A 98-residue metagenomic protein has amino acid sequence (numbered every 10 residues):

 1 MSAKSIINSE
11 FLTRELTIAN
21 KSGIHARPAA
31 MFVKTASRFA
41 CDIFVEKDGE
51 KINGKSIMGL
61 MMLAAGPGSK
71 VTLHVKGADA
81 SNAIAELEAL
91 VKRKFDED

Functional and structural regions predicted by a protein language model:
M1-S2, T17: Active-site-proximal helix-loop elements at catalytic-domain edges
S2-I6, A30, K34, N82-E86: Long, contiguous binding/interaction regions
S2-S9, F95-D98: Short, charged, intrinsically disordered terminal tails
K4-I7, I24, V71: Serine/proline-rich low-complexity intrinsically disordered segments, especially terminal tails, linkers
S9-E15, K70-T72: Intrinsic-disorder/low-complexity, polar/charged segments enriched in Ser/Thr/Lys/Arg/Asp/Glu/Gln
T13, A26, K92-R93: Short, intrinsically disordered low-complexity segments
T17-M58, M62-P67, V75: Compact, glycine-rich, soluble single-domain proteins
G66-D98: C-terminal structural segments of small proteins and small subunits
